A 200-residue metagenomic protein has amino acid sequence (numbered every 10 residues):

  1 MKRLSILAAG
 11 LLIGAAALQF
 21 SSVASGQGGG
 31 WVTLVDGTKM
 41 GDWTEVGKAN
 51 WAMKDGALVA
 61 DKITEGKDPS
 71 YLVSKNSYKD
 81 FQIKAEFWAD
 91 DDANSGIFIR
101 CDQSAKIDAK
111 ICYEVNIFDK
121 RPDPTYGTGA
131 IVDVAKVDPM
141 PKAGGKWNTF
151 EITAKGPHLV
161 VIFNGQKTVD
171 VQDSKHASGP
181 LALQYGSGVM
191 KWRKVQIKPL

Functional and structural regions predicted by a protein language model:
M1-L11, A17-L18: Bacterial N-terminal signal peptides that target proteins for export
S22-L200: Carbohydrate-interacting regions of secretory-pathway proteins
